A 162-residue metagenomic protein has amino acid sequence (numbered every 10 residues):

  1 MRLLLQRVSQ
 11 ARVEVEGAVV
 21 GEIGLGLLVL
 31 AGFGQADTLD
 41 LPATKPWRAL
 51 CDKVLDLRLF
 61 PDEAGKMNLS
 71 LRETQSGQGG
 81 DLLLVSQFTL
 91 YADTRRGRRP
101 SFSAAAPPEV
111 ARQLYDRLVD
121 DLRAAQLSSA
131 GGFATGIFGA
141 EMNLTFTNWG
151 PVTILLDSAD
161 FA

Functional and structural regions predicted by a protein language model:
M1-G97, S101, E109, Q113-A162: N-terminal, polar/charged subdomain of small-to-medium soluble alpha/beta proteins
A104: An anionic oxygen-ligand recognition environment, strongly enriched in 2H phosphoesterase
